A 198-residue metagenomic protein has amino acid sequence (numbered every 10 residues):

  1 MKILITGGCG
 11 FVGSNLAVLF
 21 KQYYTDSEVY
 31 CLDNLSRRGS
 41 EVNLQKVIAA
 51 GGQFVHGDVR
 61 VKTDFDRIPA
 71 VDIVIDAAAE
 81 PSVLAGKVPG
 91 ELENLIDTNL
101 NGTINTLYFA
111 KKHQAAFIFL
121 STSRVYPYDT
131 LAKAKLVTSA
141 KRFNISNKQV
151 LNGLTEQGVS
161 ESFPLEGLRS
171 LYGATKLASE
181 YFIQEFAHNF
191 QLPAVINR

Functional and structural regions predicted by a protein language model:
M1-R198: N-terminal Rossmann-like NAD(P)+-binding domain of SDR-like oxidoreductases, especially those catalyzing
